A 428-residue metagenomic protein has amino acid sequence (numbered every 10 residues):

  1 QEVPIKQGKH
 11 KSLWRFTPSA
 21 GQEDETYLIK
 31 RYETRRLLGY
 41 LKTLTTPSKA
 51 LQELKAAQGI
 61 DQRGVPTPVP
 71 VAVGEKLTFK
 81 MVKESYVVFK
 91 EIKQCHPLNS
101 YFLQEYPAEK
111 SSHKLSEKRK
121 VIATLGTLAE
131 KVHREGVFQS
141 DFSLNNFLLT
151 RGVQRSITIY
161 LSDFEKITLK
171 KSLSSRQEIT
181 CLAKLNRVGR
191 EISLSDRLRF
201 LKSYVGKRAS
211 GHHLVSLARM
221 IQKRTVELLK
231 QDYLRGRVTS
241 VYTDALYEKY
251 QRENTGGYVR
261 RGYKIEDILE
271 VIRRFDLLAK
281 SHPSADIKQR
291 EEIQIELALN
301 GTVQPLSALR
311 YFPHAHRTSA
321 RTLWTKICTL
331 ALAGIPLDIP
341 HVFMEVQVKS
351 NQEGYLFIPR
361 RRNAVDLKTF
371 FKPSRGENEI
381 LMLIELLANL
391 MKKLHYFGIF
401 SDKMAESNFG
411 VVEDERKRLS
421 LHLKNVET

Functional and structural regions predicted by a protein language model:
Q1-F102, E109-S112, T127-E135, Q139 (+3 more regions): Conserved ATP-binding subdomain of kinase catalytic cores across diverse folds
E84-K90, N145, I157-Y160, Q352-R360 (+2 more regions): Conserved active-site beta-strand-loop modules that form the wall/rim of enzyme catalytic pockets and either contain
C95-K114, S174-Q177, C181-R197, A364 (+1 more regions): Anionic ligand-binding catalytic core segments
F142-G152, M404-D414: Hydrophobic residue at the +6 position relative to the catalytic HRD Asp in the kinase catalytic loop
S156-K223, Y396, D414-T428: C-lobe/activation-segment region of protein kinase-like
A218-L234: Short, amphipathic C-terminal "tail helix"
L234-V238, A245-R273: Phosphate/pyrophosphate-binding loops and the adjoining catalytic core of nucleotide-dependent enzymes
